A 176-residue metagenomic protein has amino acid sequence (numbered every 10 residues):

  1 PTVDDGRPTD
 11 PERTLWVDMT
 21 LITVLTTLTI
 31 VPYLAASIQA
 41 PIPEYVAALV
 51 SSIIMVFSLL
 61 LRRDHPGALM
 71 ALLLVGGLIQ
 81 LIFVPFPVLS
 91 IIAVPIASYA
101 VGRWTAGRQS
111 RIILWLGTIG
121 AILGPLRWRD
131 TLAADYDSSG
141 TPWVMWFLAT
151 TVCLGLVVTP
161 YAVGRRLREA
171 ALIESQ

Functional and structural regions predicted by a protein language model:
P1-M70, P125, T131-A133, T150-T151 (+2 more regions): N-terminal signal-anchor/first transmembrane helix of integral membrane proteins
L21-I22, I91-Q176: Cytosolic coiled-coil signaling helices that couple upstream sensory modules
P43-V46, P66-L72, I79-V94: Subset of alpha-helical transmembrane segments and adjacent helix-loop junctions that display helix-helix
S52-R62, Q80, V94-G107: Generic transmembrane alpha-helix motif of multi-pass integral membrane proteins
L60, P85-F86, W104, R165: Histidine kinase transmitter module recognition
L78-Q80, A121-I122: A short hydrophobic/aromatic micro-motif that marks alpha-helical segments and, especially, helix-coil
